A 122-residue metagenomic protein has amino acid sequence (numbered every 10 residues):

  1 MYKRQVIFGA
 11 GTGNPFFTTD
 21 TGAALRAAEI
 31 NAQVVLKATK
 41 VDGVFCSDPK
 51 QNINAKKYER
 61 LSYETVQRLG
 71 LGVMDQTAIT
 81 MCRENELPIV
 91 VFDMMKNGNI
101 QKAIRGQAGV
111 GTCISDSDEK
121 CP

Functional and structural regions predicted by a protein language model:
K3-P122: C-terminal catalytic "cap/lid" subdomain
